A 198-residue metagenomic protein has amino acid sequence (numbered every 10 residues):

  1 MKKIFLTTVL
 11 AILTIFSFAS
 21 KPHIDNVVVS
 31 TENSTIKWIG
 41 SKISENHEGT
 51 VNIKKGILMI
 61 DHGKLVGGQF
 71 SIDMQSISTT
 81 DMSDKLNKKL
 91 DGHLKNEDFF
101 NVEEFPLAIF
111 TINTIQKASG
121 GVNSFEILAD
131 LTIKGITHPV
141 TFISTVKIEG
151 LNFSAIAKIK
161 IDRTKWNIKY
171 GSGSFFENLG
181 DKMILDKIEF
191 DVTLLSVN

Functional and structural regions predicted by a protein language model:
M1-D25: Bacterial Sec-dependent N-terminal signal peptides
F18-N198: Low-complexity, acidic/polar, glycine-enriched regions of mature
